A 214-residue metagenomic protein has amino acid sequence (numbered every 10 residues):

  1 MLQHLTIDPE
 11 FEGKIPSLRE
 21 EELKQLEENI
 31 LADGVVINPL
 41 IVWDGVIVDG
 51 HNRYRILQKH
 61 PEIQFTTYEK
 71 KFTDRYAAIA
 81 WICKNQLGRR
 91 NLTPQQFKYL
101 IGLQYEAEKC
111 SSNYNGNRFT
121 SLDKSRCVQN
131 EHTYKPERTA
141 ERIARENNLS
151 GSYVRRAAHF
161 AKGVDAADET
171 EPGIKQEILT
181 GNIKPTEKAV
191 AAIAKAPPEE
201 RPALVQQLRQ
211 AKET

Functional and structural regions predicted by a protein language model:
M1-K70, A77-N91: Short, charged/polar connector segments at secondary-structure boundaries
Y76-T214: Amphipathic alpha-helical oligomerization/scaffolding segments
